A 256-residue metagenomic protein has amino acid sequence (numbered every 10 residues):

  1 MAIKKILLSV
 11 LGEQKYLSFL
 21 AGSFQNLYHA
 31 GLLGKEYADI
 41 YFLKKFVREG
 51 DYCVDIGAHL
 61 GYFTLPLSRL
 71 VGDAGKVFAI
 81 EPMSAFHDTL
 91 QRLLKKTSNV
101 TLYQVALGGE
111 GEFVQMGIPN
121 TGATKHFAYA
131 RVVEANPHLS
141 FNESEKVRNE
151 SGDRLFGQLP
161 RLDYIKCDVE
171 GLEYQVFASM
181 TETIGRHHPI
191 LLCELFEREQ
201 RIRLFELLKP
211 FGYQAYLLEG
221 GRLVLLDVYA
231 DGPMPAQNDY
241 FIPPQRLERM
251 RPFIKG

Functional and structural regions predicted by a protein language model:
M1-G256: Phosphate/nucleotide-binding beta-alpha loop and adjacent structural elements of enzyme active sites
